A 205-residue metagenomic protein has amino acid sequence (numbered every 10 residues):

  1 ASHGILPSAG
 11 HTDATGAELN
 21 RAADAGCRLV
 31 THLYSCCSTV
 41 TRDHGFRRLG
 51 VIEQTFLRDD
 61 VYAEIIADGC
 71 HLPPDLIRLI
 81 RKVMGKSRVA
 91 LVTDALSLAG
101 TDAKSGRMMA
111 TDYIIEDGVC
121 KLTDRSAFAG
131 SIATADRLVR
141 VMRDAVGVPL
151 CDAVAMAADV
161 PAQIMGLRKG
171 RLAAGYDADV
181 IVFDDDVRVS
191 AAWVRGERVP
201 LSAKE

Functional and structural regions predicted by a protein language model:
A1-T101: Active-site core of metal-dependent hydrolases
R47-G69, R81-T93, L98-Y176, V180-F183: His/Asp/Glu-enriched, well-ordered alpha-helical/loop segment that forms or immediately abuts the divalent-metal
V187-W193: Short, Lys/Arg- and Gly-enriched loop/turn segments at beta-strand edges
